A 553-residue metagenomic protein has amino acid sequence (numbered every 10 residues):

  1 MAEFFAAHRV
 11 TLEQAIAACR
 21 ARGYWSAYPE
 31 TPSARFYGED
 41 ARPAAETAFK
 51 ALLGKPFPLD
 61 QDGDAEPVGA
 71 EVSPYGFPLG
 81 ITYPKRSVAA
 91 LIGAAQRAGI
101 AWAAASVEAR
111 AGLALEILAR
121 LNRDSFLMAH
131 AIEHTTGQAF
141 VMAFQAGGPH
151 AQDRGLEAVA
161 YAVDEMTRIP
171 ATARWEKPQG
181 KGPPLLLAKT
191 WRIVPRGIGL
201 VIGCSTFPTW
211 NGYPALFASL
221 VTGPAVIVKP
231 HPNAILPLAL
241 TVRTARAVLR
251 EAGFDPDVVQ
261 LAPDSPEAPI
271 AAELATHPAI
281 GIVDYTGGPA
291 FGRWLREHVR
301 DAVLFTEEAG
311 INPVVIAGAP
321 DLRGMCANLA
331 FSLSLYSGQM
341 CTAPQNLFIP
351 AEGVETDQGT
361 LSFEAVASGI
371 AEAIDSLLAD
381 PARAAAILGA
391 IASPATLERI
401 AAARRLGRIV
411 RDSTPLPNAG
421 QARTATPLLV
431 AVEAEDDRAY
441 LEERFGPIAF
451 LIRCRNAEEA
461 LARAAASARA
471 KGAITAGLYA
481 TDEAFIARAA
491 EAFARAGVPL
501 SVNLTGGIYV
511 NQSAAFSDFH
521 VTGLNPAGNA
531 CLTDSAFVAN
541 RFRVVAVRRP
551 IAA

Functional and structural regions predicted by a protein language model:
M1-A17, A104-E108, G112, S125 (+4 more regions): Conserved C-terminal structural/oligomerization subdomain of aldehyde/semialdehyde dehydrogenase
M1-P183, A218: N-terminal Rossmann-like NAD(P)+-binding subdomain of aldehyde/semialdehyde dehydrogenases
F4, H8-T11, A247-G253, F291-A434 (+1 more regions): ALDH superfamily catalytic-core signature
E71-V72, T306-E308, Q339-T342, A439-F445 (+1 more regions): Short, flexible turn/loop "capping" segments at secondary-structure junctions
G76-L79, A98-G99, E108-A111, H134-F140 (+4 more regions): Glycine- and acidic
E116, R120-D124, T244-A252, G369 (+2 more regions): Generic non-transmembrane alpha-helical segments
M166-C326: Rossmann-like NAD(P) dinucleotide-binding subdomain of oxidoreductase/dehydrogenase enzymes
A262-E273, I349, G389-E398, V510-A515: Short, conserved secondary-structure transition motifs
